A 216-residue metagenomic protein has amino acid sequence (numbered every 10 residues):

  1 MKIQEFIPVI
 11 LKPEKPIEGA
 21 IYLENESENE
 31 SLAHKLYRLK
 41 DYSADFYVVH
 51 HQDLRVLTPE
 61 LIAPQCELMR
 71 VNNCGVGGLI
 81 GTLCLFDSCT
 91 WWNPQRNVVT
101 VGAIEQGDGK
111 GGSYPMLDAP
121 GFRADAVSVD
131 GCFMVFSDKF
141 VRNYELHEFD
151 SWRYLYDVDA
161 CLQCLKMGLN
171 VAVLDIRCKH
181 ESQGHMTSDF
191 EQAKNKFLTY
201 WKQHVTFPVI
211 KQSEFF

Functional and structural regions predicted by a protein language model:
M1-L23: N-proximal low-complexity "stem/linker" segments adjacent to membrane-targeting elements
S27-Y42: Glycine-rich, basic loop-to-helix element that forms the pyrophosphate-binding segment of sugar-nucleotide handling
A44, D130-Y144: Conserved nucleotide-sugar donor-binding and metal-coordinating catalytic region shared by glycosyltransferases
A44, N73-C74, L169: Short, high-confidence coil segments that cap the C-terminus of an alpha-helix and link into the following beta-strand
A44-L57: Short beta-strand-to-loop acidic/aromatic patch adjacent to the donor-nucleotide binding site
E60-V99: Conserved donor NDP-sugar-binding/catalytic core segment of glycosyltransferases
G111-F136: A recurrent flexible, glycine/aromatic-enriched loop bordering the glycosyltransferase active site that acts as
H147-F216: C-terminal catalytic/acceptor-binding lobe
